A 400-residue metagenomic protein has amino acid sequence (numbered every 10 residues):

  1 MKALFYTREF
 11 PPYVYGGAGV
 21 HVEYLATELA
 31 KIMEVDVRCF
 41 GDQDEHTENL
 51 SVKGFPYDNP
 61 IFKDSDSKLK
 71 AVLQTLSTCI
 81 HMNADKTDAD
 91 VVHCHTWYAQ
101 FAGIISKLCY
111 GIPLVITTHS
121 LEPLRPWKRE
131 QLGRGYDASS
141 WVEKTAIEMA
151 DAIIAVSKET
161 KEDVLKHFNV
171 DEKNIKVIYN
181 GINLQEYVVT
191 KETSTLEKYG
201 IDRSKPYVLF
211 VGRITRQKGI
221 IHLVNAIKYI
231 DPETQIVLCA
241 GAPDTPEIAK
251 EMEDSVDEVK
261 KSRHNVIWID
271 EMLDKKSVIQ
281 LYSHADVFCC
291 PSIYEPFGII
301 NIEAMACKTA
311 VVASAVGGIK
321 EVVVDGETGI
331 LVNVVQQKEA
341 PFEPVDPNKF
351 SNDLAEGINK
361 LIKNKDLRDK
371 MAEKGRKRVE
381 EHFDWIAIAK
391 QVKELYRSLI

Functional and structural regions predicted by a protein language model:
M1-H46, I386: N-terminal subdomain of nucleotide-sugar transferases
V20, P206, F210, T215-Y229 (+1 more regions): A conserved mid-protein helix/loop that constitutes part of the nucleotide-sugar donor-binding site
P113, P123-T145: Nucleotide-sugar donor phosphate/pyrophosphate-binding loop at the beta->alpha transition of glycosyltransferases
E159, G181: Carbohydrate-associated surface elements
A249-M272, K276: Nucleotide-activated donor-binding/catalytic signature segment of Leloir-type glycosyltransferases, i.e., the conserved
Q280-A285: Short alpha-helical donor nucleotide-sugar binding micro-motif in glycosyltransferases
I293: Aromatic "clamp/platform" in nucleotide-sugar-dependent glycosyltransferases that forms part of the donor/acceptor
A310-A313, V323, I330-L331: Short hydrophobic beta-strand element within catalytic cores of glycosyltransferases and related nucleotide-activated
